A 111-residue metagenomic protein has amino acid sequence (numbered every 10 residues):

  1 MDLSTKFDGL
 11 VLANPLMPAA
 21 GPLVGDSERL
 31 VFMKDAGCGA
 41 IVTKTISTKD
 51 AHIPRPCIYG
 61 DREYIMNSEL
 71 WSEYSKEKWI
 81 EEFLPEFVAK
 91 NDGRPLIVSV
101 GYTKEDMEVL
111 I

Functional and structural regions predicted by a protein language model:
D2-D8, L12, M17, P22 (+1 more regions): Active-site entrance/lid segments in N-terminal catalytic domains of soluble metabolic enzymes
